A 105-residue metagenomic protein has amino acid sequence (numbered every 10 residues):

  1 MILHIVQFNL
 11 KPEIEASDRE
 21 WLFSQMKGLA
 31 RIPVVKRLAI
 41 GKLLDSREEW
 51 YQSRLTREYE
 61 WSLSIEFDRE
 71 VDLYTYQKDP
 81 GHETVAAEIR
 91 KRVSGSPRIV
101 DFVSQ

Functional and structural regions predicted by a protein language model:
M1-I14, R92-V93, P97, D101: Amphipathic repeat-derived elements
M1-I2, L22-G28, V34-V35, Y59-L63 (+1 more regions): A broad, low-specificity signal for short, low-complexity segments enriched in glycine/proline and polar/charged
L3-L10, E49-Q77: Short, well-ordered beta-strand segments in beta-rich or mixed alpha/beta enzyme and ligand-binding folds
I14-L43, K78-R90: Short amphipathic alpha-helical segments
V35-G41, F67-L73, V93-R98: Short C-terminal domain-edge/linker segments immediately following a structured domain
G41-T56, A86-Q105: Glycine-rich beta-strand-turn "strand-cap" elements at beta-sheet edges
E70, D79, F102-S104: Beta-hairpin (beta-strand-turn-beta-strand) motif
